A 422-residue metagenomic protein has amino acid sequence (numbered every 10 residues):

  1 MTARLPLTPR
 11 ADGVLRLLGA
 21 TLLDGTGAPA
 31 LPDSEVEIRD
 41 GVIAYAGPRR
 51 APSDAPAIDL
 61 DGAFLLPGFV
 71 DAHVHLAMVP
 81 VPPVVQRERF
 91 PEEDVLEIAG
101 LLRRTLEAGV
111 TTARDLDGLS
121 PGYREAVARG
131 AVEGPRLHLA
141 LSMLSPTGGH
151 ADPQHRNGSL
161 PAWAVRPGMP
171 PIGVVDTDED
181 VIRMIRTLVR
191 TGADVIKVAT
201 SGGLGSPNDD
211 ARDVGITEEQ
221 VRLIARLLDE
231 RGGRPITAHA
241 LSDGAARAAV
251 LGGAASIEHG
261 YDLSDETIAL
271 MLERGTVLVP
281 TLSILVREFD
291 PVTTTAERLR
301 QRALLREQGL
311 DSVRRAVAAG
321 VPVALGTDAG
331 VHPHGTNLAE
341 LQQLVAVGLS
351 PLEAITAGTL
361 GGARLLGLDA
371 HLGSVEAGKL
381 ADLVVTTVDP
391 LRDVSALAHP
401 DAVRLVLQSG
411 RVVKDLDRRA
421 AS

Functional and structural regions predicted by a protein language model:
T2-R16, L22, T26-L66, R419: Histidine-rich, glycine-flanked metal-binding segment
A63-R129, T147-Q154, E219: Metal-associated gating/positioning segment near the N- to mid-region
P80-P83, A151, A246-G253, I284-E297 (+4 more regions): Histidine/acidic-residue-rich catalytic or RNA/ligand-binding cores of hydrolases and nuclease-related proteins
P83-L96, W163-R183, P235: Active-site mouth loops of central-metabolism enzymes
E97-Y123, G134-M143, A193-S206, R234-P235 (+2 more regions): Divalent metal-dependent hydrolysis catalytic cores, especially in the metallo-beta-lactamase
D180-L278, R302-P322, A370: Histidine/acidic residue-rich metal-binding segments in metalloenzymes
L305-D389: His/Asp/Glu-enriched, well-ordered alpha-helical/loop segment that forms or immediately abuts the divalent-metal
G358-L360, R364, A377-S422: C-terminal cap of metal-dependent C-N hydrolases
